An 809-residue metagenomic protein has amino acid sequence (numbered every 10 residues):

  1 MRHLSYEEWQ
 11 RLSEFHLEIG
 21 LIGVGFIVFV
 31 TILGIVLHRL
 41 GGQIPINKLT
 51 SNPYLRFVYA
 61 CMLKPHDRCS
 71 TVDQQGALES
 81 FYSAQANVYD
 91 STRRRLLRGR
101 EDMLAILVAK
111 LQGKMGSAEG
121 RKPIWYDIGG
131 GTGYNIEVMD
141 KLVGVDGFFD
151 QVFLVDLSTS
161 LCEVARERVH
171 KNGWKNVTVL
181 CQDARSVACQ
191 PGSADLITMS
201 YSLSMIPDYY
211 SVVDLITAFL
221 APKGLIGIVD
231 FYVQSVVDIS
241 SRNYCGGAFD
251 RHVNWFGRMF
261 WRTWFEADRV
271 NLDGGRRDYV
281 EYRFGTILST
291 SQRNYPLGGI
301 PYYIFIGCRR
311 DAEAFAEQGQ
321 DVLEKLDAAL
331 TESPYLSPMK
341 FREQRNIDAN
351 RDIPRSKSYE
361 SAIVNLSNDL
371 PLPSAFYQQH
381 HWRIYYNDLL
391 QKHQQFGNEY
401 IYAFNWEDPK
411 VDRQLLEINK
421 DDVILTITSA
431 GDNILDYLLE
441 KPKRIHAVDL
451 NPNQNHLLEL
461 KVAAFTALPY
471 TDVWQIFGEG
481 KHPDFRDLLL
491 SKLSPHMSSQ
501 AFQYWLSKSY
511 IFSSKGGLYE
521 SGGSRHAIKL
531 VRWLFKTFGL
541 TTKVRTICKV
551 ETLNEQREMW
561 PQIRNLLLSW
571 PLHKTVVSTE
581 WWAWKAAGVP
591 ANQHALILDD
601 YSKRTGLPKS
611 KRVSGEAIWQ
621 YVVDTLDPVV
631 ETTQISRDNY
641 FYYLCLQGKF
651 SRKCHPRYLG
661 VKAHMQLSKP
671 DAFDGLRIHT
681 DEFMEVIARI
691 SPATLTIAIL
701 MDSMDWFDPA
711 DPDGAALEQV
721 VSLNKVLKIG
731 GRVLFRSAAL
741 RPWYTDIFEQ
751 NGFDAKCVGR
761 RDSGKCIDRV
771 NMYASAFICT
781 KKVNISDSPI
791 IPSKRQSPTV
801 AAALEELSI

Functional and structural regions predicted by a protein language model:
R95-R121, V138, I401-D421: Conserved alpha-helix/loop element of class I SAM-dependent methyltransferases that forms part of the SAM/SAH-binding
A118-G131, D421-S429: Conserved class I S-adenosyl-L-methionine
P123-S186, N451-D472, D599-D674: Class I SAM-dependent methyltransferase SAM/SAH-binding core
Y210-P222, G714-I729: A short glycine-rich, Lys/Arg-flanked "PGG" loop and its adjoining helix->strand segment in the class I
K223-F231, G730-S737: Conserved beta-strand signature within the Rossmann-like core of class I S-adenosyl-L-methionine
V229-G299, P742: C-terminal alpha-helical "lid/dimerization" subdomain adjacent to the S-adenosyl-L-methionine
R283-S356, K765-I809: Core SAM-dependent methyltransferase catalytic element
A527-H664: Extended, H/D-rich, highly charged conserved domains that either
